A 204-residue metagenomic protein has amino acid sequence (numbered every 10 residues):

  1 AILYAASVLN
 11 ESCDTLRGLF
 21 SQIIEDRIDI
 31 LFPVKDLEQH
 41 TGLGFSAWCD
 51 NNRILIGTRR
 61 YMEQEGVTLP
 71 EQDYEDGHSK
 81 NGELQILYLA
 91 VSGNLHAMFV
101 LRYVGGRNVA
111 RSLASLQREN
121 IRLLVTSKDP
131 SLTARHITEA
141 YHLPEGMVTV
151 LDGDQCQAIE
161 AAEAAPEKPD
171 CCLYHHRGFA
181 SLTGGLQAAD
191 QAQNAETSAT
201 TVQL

Functional and structural regions predicted by a protein language model:
A1-T41, E63-G66, E71-D76: ATP-binding catalytic core of ATPases
H40-L43, E83: Short acidic/glycine-enriched loop/turn segments that link adjacent beta-strands
C49-N51, V91-L204: Conserved ATP-binding TGD loop and adjacent catalytic N/P-domain core of P-type ATPases
T58, Q64-L69, N108-V109: A short, polar/proline- and glycine-enriched secondary-structure boundary/capping micro-motif
N81-Y88, I121-R122: Helix-loop-beta junctions that constitute the ligand-sensing/allosteric loops of cytosolic regulatory sensor domains
